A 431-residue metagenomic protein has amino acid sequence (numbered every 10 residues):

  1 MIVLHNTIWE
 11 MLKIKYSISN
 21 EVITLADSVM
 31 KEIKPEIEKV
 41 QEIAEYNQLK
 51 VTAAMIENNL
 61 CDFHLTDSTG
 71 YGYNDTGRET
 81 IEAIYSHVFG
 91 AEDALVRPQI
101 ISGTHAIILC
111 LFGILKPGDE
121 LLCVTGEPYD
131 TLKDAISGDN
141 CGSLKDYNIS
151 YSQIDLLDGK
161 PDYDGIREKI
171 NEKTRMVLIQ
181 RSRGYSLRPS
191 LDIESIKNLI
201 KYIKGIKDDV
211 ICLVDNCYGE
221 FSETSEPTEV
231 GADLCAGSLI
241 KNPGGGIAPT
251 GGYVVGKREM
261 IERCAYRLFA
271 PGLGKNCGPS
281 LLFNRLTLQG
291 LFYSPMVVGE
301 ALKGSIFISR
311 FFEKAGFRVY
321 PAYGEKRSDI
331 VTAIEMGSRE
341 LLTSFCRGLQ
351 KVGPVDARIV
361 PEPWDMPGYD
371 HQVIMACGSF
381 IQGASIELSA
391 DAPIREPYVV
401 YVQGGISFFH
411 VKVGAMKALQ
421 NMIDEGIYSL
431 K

Functional and structural regions predicted by a protein language model:
I8-K15, S19-K34, Q41-E42, K50-E57 (+7 more regions): Conserved PLP-enzyme active-site core in the AAT-like
N59, L65-L95: Active-site-flanking structural segment that lines cofactor/substrate pockets
H64, S68, L95-P98, I330-E335: Short glycine-rich or small-residue beta-strand-to-loop segments that form or flank ligand, phosphate, metal/Fe-S
S86-C110: Short loop-beta-helix segment that forms the pyridoxal 5′-phosphate
E313-L430: Conserved C-terminal alpha-helix-loop-beta "cap" of PLP-dependent enzymes that closes/shapes the active-site mouth
